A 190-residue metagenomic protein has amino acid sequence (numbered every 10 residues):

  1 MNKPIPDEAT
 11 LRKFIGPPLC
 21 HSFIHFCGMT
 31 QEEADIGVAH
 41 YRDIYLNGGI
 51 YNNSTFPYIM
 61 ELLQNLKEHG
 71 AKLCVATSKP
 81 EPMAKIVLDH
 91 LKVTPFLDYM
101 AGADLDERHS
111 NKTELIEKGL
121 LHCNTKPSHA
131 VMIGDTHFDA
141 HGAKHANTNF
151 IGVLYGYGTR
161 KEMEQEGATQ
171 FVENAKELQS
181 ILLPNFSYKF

Functional and structural regions predicted by a protein language model:
M1-K13, C27: Active-site neighborhood of HAD-like aspartate-dependent phosphohydrolases
P4, T94-D98, K126, T169-V172: Conserved H-loop
P18-Q31, V87-H90, G119-L120: Helix-loop "lid/cap" segments that line or gate small-molecule binding pockets
I24-E61, H69: Metal-dependent phosphoesterase signature
I59-D89: Substrate-recognition element of Asp-dependent hydrolases with the DxDx(T/V) motif
T94-H109: A short, structured active-site edge motif that brings together acidic residues
K112-H141: Conserved Lys-Pro-Asp/Glu-containing loop-to-beta segment of HAD-superfamily phosphomonoesterases, centered on
V131-E173: Acidic, Mg2+-coordinating phosphoryl-transfer loop and its flanking beta/alpha structural elements, shared across
